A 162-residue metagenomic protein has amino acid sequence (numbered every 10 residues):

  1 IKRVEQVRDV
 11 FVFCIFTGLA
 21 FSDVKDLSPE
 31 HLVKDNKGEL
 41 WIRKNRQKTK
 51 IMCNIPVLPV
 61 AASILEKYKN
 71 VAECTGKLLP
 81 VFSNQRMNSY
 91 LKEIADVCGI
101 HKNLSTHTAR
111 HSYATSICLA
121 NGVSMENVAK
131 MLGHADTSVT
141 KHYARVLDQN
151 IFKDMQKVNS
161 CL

Functional and structural regions predicted by a protein language model:
I1-F21: Basic, Lys/Arg- and aromatic-enriched nucleic-acid-binding interface segment
I1-V7, N70-K77, V81, S89-K130: Short, basic (Lys/Arg/His-rich) helix/loop patches that form interaction surfaces in the mid-to-C-terminal regions
V10, S22-L27, V128: Alpha-helix N-cap/helix-start motif at helix boundaries, enriched for small hydrophobics
T17, D26-E66: Conserved tyrosine-mediated DNA breakage-rejoining catalytic core shared by Y-recombinases
H31-G38, H101-K102, G122-H142, Q149 (+1 more regions): Short, polar N-cap/turn motifs at the start of nucleic acid-interacting alpha helices
R46-K50, A62, N84, L132-K157: Catalytic-site neighborhood detector that most strongly recognizes the C-terminal catalytic loop/helix of tyrosine
Q47-E66, A72-E93: C-terminal catalytic core of Y-nucleophile DNA break-rejoin enzymes
V71-E73, V158-L162: C-terminal secondary-structure termini that scaffold catalytic or DNA-interacting sites
